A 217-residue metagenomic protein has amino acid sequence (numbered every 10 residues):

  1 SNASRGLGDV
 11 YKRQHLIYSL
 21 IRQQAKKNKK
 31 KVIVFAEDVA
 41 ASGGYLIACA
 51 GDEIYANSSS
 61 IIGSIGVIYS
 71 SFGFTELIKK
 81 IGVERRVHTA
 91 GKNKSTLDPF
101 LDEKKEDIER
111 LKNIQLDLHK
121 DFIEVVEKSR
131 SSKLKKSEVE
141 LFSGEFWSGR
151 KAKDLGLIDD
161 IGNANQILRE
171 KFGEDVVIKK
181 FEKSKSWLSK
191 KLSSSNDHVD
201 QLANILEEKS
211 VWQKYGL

Functional and structural regions predicted by a protein language model:
S1-N57, I68-L217: N-terminal organellar transit peptides
